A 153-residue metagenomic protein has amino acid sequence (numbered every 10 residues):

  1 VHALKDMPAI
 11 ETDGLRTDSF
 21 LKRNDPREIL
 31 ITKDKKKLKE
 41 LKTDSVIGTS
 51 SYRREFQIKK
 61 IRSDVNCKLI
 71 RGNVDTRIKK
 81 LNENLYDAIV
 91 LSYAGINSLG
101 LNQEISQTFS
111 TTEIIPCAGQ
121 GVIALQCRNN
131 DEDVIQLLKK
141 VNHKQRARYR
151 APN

Functional and structural regions predicted by a protein language model:
H2-K5, L91-Y93: Acidic beta-strand-to-loop metal/phosphate-binding motif
A3-D64: A conserved helix-loop-strand patch within extracytoplasmic ligand-binding domains of the periplasmic binding
K60-N153: Small-molecule-sensing regulatory modules
